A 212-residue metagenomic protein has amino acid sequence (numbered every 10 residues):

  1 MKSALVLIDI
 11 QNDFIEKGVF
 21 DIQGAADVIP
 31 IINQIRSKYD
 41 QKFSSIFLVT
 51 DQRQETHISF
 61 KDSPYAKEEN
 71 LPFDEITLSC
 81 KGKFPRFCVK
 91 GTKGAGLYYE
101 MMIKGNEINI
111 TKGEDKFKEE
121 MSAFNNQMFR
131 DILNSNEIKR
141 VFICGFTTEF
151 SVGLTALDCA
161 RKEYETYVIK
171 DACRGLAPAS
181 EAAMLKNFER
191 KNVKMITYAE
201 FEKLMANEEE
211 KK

Functional and structural regions predicted by a protein language model:
M1-N109, K139, Y164-Y167, L176-K212: Active-site acidic carboxylates
I35-K38, F150-R161: Histidine-anchored nucleotide/phosphate-binding helix
T50-Q52, K112-G113, F146-T147: Short, well-ordered beta-to-alpha junction loops that form the rim of enzyme active sites and present histidine/acidic
Q54, D115, E149, R174: Surface-exposed, flexible loop/turn segments at secondary-structure boundaries
Q54-I58, K118, V152: Short catalytic/ligand-binding loop motif for oxyanion handling, primarily in non-cytosolic enzymes, centered on
Y98, M102-I132: Histidine/lysine/aspartate-rich catalytic loop segments that bind and position anionic ligands
F117-E120, C173-A177: Short, small-residue-enriched loops and turns at beta-alpha junctions that line or gate enzyme active sites
I138-S151, V168-C173: Glycine-rich anion-binding loop/nest that anchors nucleotide
